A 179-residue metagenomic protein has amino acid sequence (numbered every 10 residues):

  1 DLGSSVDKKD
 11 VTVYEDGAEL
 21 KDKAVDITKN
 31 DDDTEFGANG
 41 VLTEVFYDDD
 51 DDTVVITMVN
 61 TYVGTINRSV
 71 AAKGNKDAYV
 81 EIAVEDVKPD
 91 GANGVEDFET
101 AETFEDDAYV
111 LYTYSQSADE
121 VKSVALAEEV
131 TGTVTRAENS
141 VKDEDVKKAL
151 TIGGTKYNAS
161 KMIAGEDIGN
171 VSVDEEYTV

Functional and structural regions predicted by a protein language model:
D1-V179: ...the same signal can extend to comparable exposed beta-sheet modules with similar sequence chemistry even outside
